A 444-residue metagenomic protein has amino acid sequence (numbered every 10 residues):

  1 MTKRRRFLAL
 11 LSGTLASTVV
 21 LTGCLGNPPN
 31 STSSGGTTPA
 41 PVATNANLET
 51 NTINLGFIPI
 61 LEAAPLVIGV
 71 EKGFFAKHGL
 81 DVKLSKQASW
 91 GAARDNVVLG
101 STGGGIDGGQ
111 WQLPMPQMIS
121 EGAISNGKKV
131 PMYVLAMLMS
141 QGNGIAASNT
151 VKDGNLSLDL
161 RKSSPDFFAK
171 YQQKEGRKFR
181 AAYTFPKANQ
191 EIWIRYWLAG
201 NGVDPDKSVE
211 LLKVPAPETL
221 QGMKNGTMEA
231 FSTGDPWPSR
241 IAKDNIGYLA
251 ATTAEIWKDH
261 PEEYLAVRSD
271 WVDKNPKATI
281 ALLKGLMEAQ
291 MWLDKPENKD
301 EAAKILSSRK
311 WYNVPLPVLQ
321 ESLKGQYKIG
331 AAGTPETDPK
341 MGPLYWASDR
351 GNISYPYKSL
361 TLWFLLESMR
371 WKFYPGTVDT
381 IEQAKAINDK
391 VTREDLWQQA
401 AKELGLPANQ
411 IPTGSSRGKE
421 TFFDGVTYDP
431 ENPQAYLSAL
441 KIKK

Functional and structural regions predicted by a protein language model:
M1-T50, N409-G418, F422-K444: Short, low-complexity disordered leader/linker segments with a strong preference for bacterial N-terminal type II
S34-K213, E229-S239, I246-D259, P433: Short, glycine-/small- and polar/acidic-enriched structural segments that line small-molecule recognition paths
P65, V70, A92, N96 (+11 more regions): Extracytoplasmic/secreted proteins, especially bacterial periplasmic and envelope-associated proteins
G69-K72, H78, N96, G100 (+9 more regions): Structured segments of extracytoplasmic/periplasmic soluble domains in secreted or envelope-associated proteins
D95, D107, K207-L249, R268 (+3 more regions): Ligand-binding pocket segment of bilobal, Venus flytrap-like solute-binding proteins
G144-A146, Y264-V267, W271-V272: Short glycine- and hydrophobic/aromatic-rich loop-to-beta-strand nucleating segment in the catalytic cores
N275-V391: Secondary-structure end/capping motifs
L362-K444: Conserved C-terminal helix/tail region of periplasmic/extracytoplasmic solute-binding proteins
